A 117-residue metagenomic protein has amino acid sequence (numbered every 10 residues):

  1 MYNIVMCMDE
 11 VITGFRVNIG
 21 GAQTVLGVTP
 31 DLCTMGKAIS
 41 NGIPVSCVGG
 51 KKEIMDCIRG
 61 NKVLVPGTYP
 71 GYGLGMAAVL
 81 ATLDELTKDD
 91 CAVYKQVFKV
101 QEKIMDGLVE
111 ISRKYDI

Functional and structural regions predicted by a protein language model:
M1-I117: Conserved N-terminal phosphate-binding loop of PLP-dependent enzymes in the Aspartate aminotransferase
